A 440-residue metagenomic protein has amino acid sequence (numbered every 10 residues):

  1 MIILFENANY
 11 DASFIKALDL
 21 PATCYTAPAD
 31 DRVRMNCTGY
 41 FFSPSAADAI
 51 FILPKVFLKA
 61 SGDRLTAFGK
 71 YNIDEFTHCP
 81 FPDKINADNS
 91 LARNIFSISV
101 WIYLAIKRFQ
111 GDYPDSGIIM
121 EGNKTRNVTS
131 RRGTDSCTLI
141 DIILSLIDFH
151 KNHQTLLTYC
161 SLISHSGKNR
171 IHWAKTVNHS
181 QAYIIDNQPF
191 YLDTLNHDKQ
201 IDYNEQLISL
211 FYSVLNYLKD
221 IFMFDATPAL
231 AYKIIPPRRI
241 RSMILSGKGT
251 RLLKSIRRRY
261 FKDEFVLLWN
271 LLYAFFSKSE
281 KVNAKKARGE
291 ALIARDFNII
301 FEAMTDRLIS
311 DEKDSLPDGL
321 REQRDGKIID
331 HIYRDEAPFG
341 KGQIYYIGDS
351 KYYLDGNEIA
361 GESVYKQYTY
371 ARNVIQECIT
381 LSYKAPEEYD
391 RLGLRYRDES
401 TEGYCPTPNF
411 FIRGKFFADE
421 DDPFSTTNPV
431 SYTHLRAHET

Functional and structural regions predicted by a protein language model:
M1-C24, K281-E322: Acidic-basic catalytic patches of nuclease active cores, encompassing PD-(D/E)XK and other metal-cofactor nuclease
M1-K248, E264-V282: Terminal, charged accessory segments of proteins
T23-T38, D314-K341: Active-site metal-binding core of divalent-cation-utilizing nuclease and nuclease-like domains
A46-A49, Y333-I347: Active-site beta-strand-loop-beta-strand hairpin of nuclease catalytic cores that positions key catalytic residues
L292-F297, D318-R324, P338, K351-Y365: Short, contiguous acidic/charged loop-to-helix segments that flank catalytic cores in large enzymes
I309, H331-Y333, I344-G356: Conserved catalytic cores of phosphodiester-cleaving nucleases, focusing on short active-site segments
P317, S350-Y352, G356, A360-G361 (+1 more regions): Nucleic-acid nuclease catalytic cores
T433-T440: Conserved small/polar residues in nucleotide/adenosyl-binding loops
